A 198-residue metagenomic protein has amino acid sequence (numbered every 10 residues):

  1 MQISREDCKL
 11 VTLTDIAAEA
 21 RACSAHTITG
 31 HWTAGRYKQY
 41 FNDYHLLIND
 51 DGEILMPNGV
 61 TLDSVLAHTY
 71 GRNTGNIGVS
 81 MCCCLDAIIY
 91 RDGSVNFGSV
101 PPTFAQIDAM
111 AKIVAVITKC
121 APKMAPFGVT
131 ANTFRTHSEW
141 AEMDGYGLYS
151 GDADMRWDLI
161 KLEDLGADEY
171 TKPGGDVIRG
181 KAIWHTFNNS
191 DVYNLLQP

Functional and structural regions predicted by a protein language model:
M1-A22, L85-P198: Basic/polar, cationic surfaces and motifs that engage anionic cell-wall and phosphate/carboxylate ligands
M1-N73: N-terminal catalytic cores of peptidoglycan-degrading enzymes
T27, N76-G78, T133-R135: Structural preference for beta-strand elements that scaffold enzyme active sites
A34, V60, C83, S138-W140: A mature extracytoplasmic/lumenal domain signature
L47-A105: Peptidoglycan-targeting cell-wall enzymes and recognition modules
